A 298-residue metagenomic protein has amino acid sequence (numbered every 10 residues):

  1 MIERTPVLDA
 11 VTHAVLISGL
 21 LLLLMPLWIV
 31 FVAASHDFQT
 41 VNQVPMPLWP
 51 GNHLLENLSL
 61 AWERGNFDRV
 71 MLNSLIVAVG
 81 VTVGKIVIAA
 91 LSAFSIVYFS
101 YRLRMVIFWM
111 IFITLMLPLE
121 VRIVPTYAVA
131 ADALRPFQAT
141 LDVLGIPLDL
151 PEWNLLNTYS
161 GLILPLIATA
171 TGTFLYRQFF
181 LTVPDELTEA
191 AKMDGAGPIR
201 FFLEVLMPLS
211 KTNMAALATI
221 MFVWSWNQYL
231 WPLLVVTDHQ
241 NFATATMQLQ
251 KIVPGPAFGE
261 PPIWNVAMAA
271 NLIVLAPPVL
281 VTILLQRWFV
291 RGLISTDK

Functional and structural regions predicted by a protein language model:
I2, L8-K298: A structural signal for multi-pass alpha-helical bundles of membrane permease subunits that mediate small-molecule
